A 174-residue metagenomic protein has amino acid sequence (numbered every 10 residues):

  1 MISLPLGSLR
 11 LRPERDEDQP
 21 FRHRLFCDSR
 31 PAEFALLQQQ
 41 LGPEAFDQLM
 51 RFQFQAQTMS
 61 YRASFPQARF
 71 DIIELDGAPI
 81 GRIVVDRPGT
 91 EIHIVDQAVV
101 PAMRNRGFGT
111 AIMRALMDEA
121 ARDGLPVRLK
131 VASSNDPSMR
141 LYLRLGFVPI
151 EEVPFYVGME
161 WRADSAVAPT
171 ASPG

Functional and structural regions predicted by a protein language model:
L4, R69-D86: Conserved beta-hairpin
L9-L37, I150: A short beta-loop-alpha structural element at the N-terminal edge of CoA-dependent acyl/N-acetyltransferase catalytic
P31-S60: Conserved GNAT-fold acetyl-CoA-binding loop/helix
Y61, Y142, F147: Conserved active-site tyrosine of GNAT-family acetyltransferases
D86-V95, R104, D123-L125, V153-F155: A conserved beta-turn-beta hairpin within the catalytic core of GNAT-like acetyltransferases that forms part
V99, N105-D118, R140-R144: Conserved acetyl-CoA-binding loop-helix of GNAT-fold acetyltransferases
V100-R104, L129-M139, F155-R162: Conserved beta-strand-loop-alpha-helix junction that forms the acyl-donor binding cleft
A120-A132: Conserved GNAT acetyl-CoA-binding A-motif
